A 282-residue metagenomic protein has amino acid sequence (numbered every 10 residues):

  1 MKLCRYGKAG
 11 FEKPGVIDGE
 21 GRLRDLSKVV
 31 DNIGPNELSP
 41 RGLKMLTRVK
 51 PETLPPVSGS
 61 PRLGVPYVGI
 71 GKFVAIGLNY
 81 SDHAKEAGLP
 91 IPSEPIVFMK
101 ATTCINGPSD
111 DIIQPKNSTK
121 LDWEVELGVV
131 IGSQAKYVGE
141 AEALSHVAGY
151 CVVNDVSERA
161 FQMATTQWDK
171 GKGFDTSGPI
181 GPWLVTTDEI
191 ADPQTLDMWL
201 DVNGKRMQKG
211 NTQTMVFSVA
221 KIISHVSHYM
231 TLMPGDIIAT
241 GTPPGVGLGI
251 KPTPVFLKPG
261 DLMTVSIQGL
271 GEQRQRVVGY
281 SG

Functional and structural regions predicted by a protein language model:
M1-P95, T264: N-terminal non-catalytic cap/leader segment that marks the start of a structured domain
R5, A9-G10, T47, T53-P56 (+2 more regions): Catalytic-pocket segment enriched in acidic/His residues
R5, K100-T102, S109, K116 (+5 more regions): Short, structured patches in soluble enzyme cores that scaffold and shape functional sites
G71-V74, E94-I96, P108-I112, T119-L127 (+1 more regions): Generic beta-strand structural signal
I91-P108, L121-W123, L257-G269: Structural signature of FAD isoalloxazine-binding scaffolds in flavoprotein oxidoreductases
K136-Y150: N-terminal accessory regions of nucleic-acid-interacting proteins
